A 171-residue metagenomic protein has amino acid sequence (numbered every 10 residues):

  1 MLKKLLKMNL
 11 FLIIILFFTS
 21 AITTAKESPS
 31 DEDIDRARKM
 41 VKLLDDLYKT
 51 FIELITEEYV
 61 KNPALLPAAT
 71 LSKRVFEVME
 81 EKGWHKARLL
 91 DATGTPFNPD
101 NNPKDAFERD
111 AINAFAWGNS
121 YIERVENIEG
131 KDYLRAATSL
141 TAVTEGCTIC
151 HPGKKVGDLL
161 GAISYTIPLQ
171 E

Functional and structural regions predicted by a protein language model:
M1-F11: Bacterial N-terminal signal peptides that target proteins for export
L2, T19-I22: A broad helix-preferring feature
K4, K155-V156: A general structural signal for short secondary-structure junctions and capping/turn motifs
N9-T19: Bacterial N-terminal signal peptides
T23-V143, G157-E171: Extracytoplasmic c-type cytochrome modules immediately beyond a signal peptide or single-pass transmembrane anchor
V143-K154: The canonical Cys-X-X-Cys-His
